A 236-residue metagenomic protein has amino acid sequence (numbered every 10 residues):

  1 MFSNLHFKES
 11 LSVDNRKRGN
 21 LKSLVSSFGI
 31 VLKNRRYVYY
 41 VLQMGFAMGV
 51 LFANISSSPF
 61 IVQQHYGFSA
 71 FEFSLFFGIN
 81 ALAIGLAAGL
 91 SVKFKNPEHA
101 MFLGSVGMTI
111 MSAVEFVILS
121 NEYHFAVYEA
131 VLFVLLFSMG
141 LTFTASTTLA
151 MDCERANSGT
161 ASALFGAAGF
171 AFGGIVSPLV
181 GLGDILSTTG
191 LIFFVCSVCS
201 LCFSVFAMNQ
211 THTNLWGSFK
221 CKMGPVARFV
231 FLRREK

Functional and structural regions predicted by a protein language model:
F2-R18, M208-W216: Helix-loop junctions on the cytosolic side of multi-pass membrane transporters, especially the intracellular loop
K8-Y40, V226: Juxtamembrane intracellular "pre-TM" segments in multi-pass secondary transporters
N34-V50, F133: Pair of pore-lining "gating" transmembrane helices in MFS-fold secondary transporters
S57-F71: Short amphipathic helix-loop junctions that connect adjacent transmembrane helices in Major Facilitator Superfamily/SLC
F73-F94: Transmembrane alpha-helices of Major Facilitator/SLC transporters
M101-F143: C-terminal transmembrane helical hairpin of 12-TM major facilitator-type secondary transporters
G140-E154: Intracellular juxtamembrane helix-capping segments at the cytosolic ends of symmetry-related transmembrane helices
M151-I185, F193: A late C-terminal transmembrane helix in Major Facilitator Superfamily
